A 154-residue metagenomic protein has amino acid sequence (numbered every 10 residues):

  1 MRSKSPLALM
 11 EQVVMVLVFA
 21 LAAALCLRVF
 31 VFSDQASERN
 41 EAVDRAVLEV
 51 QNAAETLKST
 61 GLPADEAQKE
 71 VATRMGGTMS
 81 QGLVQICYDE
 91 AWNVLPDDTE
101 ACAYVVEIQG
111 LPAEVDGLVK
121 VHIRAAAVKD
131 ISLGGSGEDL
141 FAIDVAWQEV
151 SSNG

Functional and structural regions predicted by a protein language model:
M1-C26: N-terminal single-pass transmembrane signal-anchor helix
L7, V14-L17, V31-G154: Flexible, low-complexity segments enriched in proline/glycine/serine and punctuated by aromatic residues
